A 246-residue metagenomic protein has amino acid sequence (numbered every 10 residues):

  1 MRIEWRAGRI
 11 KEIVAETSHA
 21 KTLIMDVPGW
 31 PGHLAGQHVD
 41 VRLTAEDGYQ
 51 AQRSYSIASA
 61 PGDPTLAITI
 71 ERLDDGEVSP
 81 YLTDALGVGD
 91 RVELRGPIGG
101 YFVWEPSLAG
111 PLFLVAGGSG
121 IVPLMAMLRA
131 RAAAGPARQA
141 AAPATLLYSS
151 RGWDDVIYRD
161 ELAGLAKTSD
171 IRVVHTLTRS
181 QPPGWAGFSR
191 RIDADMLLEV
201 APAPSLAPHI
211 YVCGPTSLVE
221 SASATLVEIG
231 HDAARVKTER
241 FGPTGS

Functional and structural regions predicted by a protein language model:
M1-D90, S150-G152, L177-S180: Ferredoxin-reductase
R2-R6, P143-S246: Reductase modules of NAD(P)H-dependent flavoproteins
G36, G120, P215: Short, conserved phosphate/pyrophosphate- and ester-handling motifs at nucleotide-, phospho-/glycolipid
P97-L108: A short, basic/flexible loop-to-alpha-helix module at the beginning of a structural domain
P106-P111, P204-L206: Short helix-loop-beta connector
F113-L114, Y211: Conserved beta-strand elements of the Class I
I121-P136: Histidine-anchored nucleotide/phosphate-binding helix
